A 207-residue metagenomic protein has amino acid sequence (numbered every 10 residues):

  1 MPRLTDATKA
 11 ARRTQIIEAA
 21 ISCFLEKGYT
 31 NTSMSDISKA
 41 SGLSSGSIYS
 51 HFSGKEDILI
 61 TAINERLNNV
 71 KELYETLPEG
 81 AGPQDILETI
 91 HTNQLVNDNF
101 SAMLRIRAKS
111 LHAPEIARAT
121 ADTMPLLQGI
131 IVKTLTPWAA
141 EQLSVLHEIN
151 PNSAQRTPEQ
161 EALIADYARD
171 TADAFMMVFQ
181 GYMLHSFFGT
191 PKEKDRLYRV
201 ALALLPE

Functional and structural regions predicted by a protein language model:
Q15, A19-D57, T61: Helix-turn-helix
K39, S53-D57, P78, Q94-L95 (+3 more regions): Residues in soluble alpha-helical coiled-coils and helical-bundle/repeat scaffolds
T61, E72-F100, E148-E161, T171-A172: Hydrophobic alpha-helical connector segments
N64-N69: Short, basic, alpha-helical segments at the C-terminal edge of helix-turn-helix-like DNA-binding modules
E88-L95, A102-H112, A201-L204: Helix-loop "lid/cap" segments that line or gate small-molecule binding pockets
L95-S101, P114-Q155: Amphipathic alpha-helical packing segments from all-alpha helical-bundle domains
A117-A121, Q142-E207: Hydrophobic/aromatic-rich alpha-helical bundle segments in the mid-to-C-terminal region
